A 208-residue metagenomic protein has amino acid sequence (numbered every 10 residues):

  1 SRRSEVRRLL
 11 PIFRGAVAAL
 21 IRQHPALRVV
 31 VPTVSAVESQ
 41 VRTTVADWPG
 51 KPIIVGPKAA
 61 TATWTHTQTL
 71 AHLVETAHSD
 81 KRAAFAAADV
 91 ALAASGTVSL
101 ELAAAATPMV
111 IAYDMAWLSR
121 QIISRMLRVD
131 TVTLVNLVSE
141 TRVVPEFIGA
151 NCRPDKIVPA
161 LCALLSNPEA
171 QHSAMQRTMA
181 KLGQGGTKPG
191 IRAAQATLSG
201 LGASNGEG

Functional and structural regions predicted by a protein language model:
S1-G208: Nucleotide-activated sugar donor-binding and catalytic core shared by glycosyltransferases and related lipid-linked
